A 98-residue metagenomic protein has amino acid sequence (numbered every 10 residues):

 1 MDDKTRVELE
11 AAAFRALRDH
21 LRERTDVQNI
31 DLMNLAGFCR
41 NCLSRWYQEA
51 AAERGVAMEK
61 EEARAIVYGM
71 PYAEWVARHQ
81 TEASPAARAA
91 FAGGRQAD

Functional and structural regions predicted by a protein language model:
M1-D98: Domain-level signature for proteins that mediate thiol-based redox and metal-cofactor handling
